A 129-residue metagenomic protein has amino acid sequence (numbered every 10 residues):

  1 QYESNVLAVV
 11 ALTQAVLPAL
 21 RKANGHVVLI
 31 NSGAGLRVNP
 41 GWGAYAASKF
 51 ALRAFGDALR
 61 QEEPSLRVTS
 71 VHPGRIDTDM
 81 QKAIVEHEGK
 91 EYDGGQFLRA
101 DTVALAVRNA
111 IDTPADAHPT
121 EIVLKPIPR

Functional and structural regions predicted by a protein language model:
Q1-Y2: A hydrophobic alpha-helix adjacent to the NAD(P)-binding/active-site core of NAD(P)-dependent oxidoreductases, strongly
T13, S48: Active-site helix of classical SDR
A15-N24: A short helix-coil junction within the Rossmann-fold of NAD(P)-dependent oxidoreductases
S32: Residue(s) in the substrate-gating loop at a strand-loop-helix junction that position the organic substrate next
R37, A58-R67: Active-site-adjacent segment of SDR/Rossmann-fold oxidoreductases
V38-A46, A58, I84: Active-site loop-to-helix junction immediately N-terminal to the catalytic Tyr of the SDR YXXXK motif in Rossmann-fold
L66, S70-P73, G89-R129: C-terminal helical subdomain
